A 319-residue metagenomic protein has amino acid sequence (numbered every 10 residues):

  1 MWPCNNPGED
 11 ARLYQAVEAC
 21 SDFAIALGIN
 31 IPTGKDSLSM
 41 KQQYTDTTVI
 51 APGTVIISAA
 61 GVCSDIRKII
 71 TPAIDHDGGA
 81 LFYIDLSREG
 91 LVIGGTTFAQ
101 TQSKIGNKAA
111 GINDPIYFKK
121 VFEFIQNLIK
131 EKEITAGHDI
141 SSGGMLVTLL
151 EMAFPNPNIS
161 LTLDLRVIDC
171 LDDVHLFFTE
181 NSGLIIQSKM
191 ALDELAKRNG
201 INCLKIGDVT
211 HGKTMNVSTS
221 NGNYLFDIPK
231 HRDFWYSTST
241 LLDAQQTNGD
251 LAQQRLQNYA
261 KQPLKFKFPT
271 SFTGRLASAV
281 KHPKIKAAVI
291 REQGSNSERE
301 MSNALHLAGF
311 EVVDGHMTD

Functional and structural regions predicted by a protein language model:
M1-F23, K35: Thiamine diphosphate
L13-Q15, N30, D36-E180, K189-K286 (+2 more regions): Intein/HINT protein-splicing elements and their conserved insertion hotspots or analogous self-processing inserts
G183: Mobile late-domain/C-terminal helix-loop "cap" segments that border catalytic sites or the cytosolic face
S302-L307, V312-D319: Flexible gly/pro-rich beta->alpha loop and the following alpha-helix that scaffold active-site loops
